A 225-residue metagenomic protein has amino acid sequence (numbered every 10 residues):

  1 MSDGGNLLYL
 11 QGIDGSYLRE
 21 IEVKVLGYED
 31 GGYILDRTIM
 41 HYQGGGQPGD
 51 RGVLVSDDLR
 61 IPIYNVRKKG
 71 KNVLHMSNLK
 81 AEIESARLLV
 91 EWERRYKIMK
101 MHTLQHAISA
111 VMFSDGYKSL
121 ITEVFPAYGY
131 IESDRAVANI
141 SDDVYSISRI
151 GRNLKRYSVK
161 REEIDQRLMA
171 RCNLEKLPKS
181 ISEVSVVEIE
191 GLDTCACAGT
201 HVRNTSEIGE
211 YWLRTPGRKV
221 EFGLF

Functional and structural regions predicted by a protein language model:
M1-F225: Active-/binding-site microenvironments in catalytic and ligand-binding cores
